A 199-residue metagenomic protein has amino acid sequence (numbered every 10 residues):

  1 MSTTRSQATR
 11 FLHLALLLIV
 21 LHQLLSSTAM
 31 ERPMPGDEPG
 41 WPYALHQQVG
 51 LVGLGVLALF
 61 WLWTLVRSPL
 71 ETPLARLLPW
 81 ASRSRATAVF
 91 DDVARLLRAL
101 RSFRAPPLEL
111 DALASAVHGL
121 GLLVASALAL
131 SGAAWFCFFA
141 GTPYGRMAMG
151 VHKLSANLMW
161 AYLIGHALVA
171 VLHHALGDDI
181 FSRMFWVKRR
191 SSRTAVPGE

Functional and structural regions predicted by a protein language model:
M1-E199: Membrane-embedded alpha-helical bundles that constitute the cytochrome b-like, heme-associated redox core of multi-pass
